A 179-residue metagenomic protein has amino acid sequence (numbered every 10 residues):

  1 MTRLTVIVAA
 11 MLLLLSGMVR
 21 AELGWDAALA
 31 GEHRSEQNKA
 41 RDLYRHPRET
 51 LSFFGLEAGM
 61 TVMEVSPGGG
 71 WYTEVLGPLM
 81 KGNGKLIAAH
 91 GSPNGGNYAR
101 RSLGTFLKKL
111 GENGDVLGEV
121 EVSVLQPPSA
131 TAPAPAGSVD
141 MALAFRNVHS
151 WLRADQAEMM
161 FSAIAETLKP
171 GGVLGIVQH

Functional and structural regions predicted by a protein language model:
S16-M18: N-terminal signal peptide c-region/cleavage motif recognized by signal peptidases
W25-F53, E57: Class I SAM-dependent methyltransferase Rossmann-like catalytic core, especially the SAM/SAH-binding loop
G59-G68: Conserved class I S-adenosyl-L-methionine
G77, A157-P170: A short glycine-rich, Lys/Arg-flanked "PGG" loop and its adjoining helix->strand segment in the class I
R100-A130: S-adenosyl-L-methionine
A132-A142: A short acidic, Gly/Pro-enriched loop at the edge of an enzyme's catalytic core that lines a small-molecule cofactor
L143-N147: A conserved beta-strand element that flanks and buttresses the S-adenosyl-L-methionine
G171-H179: Conserved beta-strand signature within the Rossmann-like core of class I S-adenosyl-L-methionine
